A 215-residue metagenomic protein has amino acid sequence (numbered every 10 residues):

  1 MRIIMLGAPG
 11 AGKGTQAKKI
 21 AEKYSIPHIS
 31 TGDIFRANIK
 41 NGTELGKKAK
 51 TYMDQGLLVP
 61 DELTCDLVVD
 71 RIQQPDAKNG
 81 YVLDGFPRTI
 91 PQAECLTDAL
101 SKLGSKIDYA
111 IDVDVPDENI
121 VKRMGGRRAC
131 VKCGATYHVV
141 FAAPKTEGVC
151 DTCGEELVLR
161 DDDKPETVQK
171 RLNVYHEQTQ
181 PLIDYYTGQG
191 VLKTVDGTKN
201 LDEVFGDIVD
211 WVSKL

Functional and structural regions predicted by a protein language model:
M1-L215: Glycine-rich phosphate-binding loop of ATP-dependent small-molecule kinases
